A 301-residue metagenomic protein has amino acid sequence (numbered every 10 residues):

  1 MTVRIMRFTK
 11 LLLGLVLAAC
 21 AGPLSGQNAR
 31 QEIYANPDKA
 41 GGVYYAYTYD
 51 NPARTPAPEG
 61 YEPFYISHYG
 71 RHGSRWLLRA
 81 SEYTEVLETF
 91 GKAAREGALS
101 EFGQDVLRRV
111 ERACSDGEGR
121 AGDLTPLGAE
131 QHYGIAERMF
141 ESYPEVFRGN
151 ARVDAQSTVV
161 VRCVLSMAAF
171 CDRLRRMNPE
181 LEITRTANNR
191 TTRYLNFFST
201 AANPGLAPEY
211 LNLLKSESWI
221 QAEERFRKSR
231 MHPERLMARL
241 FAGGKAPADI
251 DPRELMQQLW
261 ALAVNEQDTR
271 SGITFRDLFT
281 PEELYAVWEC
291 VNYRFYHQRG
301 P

Functional and structural regions predicted by a protein language model:
M1-R7: N-terminal secretory signal peptides that target proteins for export/translocation
T9, T158: Ser/Thr-centric signal marking residues that sit in or immediately flank functional binding/regulatory motifs
K10-C20: Bacterial N-terminal signal peptides
A21-G26: Boundary at the C-terminal end of the N-terminal hydrophobic targeting segment
Q27-R152, V160-P301: Signature for phosphate-centric chemistry
